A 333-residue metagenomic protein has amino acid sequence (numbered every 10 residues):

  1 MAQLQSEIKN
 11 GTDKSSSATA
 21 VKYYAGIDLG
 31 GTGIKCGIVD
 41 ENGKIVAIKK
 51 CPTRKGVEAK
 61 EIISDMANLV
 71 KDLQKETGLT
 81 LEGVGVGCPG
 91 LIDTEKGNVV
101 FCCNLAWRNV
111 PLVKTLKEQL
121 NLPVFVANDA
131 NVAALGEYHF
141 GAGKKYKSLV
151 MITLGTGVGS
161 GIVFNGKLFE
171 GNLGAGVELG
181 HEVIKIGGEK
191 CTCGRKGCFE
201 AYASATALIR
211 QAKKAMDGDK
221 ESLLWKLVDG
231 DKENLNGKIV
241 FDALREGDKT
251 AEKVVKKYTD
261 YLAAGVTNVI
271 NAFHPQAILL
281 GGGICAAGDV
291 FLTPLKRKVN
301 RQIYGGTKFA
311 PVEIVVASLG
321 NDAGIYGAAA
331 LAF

Functional and structural regions predicted by a protein language model:
M1-G83, D93-K96, V113-V124, G136-Y146 (+3 more regions): ATP-binding/phosphotransfer module of carbohydrate and carboxylate kinases, centering on a glycine-rich
D28, G85-P89, A127, M151-G157 (+1 more regions): Short beta-strand segments
T32, V132, T156-G159, I186: Conserved A3 ("GATE") glycine/threonine-rich loop of ANL adenylate-forming enzymes
V99-F101: Acidic/polar, solvent-exposed loop segments in beta-strand-rich repeat domains
C103-L105, N109, F125-N131, M151-L154 (+1 more regions): Active-site nucleophile and cofactor-binding loops and adjacent substrate-binding regions of central metabolic enzymes
L122, K147-I152, T156-S160, F164 (+2 more regions): Generic beta-strand structural signal
A175-E178: Structural signature of FAD isoalloxazine-binding scaffolds in flavoprotein oxidoreductases
